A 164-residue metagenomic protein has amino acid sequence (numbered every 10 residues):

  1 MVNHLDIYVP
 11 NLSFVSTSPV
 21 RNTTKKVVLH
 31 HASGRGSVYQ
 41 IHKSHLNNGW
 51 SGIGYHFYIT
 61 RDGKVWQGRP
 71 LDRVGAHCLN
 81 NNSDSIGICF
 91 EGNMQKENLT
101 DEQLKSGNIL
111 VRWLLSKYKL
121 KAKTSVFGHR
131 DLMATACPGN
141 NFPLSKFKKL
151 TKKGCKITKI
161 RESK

Functional and structural regions predicted by a protein language model:
M1-V27, V65, D84, F90-K164: Basic/polar, cationic surfaces and motifs that engage anionic cell-wall and phosphate/carboxylate ligands
Y8-L71: Short, conserved "active-site rim" segments that organize catalytic pockets and cofactor/ligand binding
G34-V38, W50, N81, E97-L104: Solvent-exposed, acidic/flexible segments
G54-H56, D62-G63, G75-A76, A134 (+1 more regions): Generic secondary-structure boundary/loop-capping signal
L71-G87: Short, surface-exposed glycine/acidic/tryptophan-bearing loops
